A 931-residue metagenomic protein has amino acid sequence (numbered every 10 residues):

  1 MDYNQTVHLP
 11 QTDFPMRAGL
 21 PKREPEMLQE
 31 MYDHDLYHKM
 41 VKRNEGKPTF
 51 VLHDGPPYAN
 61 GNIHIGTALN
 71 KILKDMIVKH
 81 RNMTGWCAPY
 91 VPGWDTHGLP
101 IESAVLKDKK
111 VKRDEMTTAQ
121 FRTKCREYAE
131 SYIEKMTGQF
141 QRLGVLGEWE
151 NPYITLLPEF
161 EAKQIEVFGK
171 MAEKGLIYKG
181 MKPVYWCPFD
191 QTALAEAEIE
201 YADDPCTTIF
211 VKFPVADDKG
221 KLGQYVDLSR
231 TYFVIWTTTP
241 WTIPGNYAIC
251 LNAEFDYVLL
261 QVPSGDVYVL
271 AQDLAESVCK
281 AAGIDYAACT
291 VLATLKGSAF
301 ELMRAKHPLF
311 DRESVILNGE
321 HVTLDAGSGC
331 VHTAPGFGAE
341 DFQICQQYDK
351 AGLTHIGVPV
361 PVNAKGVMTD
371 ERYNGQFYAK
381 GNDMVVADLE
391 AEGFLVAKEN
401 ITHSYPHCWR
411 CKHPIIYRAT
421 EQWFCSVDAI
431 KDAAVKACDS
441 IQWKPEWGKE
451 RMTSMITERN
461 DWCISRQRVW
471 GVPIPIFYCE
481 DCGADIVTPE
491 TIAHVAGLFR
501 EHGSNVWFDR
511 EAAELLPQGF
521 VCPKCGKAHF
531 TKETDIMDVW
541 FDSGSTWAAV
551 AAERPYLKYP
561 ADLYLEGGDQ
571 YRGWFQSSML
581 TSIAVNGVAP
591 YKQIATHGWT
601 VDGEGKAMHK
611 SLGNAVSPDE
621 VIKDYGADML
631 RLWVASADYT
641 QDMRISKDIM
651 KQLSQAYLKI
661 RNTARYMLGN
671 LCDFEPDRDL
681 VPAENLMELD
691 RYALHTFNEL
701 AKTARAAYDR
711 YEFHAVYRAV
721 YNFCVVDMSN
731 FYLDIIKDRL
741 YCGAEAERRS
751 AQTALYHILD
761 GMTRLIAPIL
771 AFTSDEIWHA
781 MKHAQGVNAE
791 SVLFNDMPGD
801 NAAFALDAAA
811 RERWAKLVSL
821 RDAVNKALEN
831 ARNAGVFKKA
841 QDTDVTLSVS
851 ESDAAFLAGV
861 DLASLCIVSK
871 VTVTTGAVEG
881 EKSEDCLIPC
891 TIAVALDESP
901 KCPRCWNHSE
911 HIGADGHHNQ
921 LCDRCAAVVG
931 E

Functional and structural regions predicted by a protein language model:
D2-D13, R17-L20, E26, E30-D35 (+14 more regions): Residue patterns forming the tRNA-binding/recognition surfaces of aminoacyl-tRNA synthetases and related DALR
K42-S103, I235-W241, C250, L317-I344 (+4 more regions): N-terminal catalytic cores of NTP/NDP-binding nucleotidyl/phosphoryl-transfer enzymes
N44, P48-G55, I65-L69, L73 (+20 more regions): Secondary-structure capping and boundary motifs in well-ordered enzyme cores
D95, V184, P188, L194-A202 (+9 more regions): Acidic, turn-prone loop/beta-hairpin segments
C187, C408, C479, C522-C525 (+2 more regions): Short cysteine-rich clusters marking metal-coordination/redox-active sites
Q191, Q467, G483, G526 (+2 more regions): Cys/His-coordinated zinc-binding microdomains
D217, Y348-A364, R468-W470, P489-D642: Alpha-helical recognition segments enriched in aromatics with Gly/Pro capping that present substrate-recognition
A248, F255-C330, A339, Q343: Protease-associated
